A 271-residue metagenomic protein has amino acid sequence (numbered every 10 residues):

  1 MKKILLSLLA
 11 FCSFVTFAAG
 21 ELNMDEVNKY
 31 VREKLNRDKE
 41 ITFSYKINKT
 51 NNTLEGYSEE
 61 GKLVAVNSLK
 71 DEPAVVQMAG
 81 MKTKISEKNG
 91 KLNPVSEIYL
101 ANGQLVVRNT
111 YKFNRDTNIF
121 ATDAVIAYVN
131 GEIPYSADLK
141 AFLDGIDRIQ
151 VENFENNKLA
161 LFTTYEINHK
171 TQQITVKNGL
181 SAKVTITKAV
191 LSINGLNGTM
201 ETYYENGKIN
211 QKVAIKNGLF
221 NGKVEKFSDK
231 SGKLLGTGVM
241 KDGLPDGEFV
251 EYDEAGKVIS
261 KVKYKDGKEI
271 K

Functional and structural regions predicted by a protein language model:
I4-S13: Sec-dependent N-terminal signal peptides
A18-K271: Glycine/tyrosine- and acidic-biased, solvent-exposed loop/turn segments at the edges of beta-strands
